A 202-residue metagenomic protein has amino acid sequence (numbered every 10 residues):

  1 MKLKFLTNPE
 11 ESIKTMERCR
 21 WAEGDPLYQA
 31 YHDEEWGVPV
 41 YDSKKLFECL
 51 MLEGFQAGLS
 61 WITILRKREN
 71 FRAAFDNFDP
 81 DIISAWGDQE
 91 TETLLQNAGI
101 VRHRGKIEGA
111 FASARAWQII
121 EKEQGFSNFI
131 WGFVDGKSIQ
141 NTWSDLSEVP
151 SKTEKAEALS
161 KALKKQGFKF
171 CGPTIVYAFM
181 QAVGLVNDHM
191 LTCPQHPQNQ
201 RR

Functional and structural regions predicted by a protein language model:
M1-R202: HhH-family (HhH-GPD) DNA N-glycosylase catalytic core used in base-excision repair
